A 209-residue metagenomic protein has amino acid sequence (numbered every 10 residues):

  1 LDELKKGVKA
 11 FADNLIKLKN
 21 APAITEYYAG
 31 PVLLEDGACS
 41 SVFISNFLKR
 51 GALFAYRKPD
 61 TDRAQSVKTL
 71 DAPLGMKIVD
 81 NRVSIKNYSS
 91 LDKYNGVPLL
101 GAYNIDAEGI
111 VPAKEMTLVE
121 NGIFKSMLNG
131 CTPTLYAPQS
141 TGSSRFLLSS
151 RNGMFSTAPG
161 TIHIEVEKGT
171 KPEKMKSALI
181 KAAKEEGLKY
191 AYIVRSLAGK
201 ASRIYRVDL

Functional and structural regions predicted by a protein language model:
L1-L209: N-terminal small-residue-enriched
